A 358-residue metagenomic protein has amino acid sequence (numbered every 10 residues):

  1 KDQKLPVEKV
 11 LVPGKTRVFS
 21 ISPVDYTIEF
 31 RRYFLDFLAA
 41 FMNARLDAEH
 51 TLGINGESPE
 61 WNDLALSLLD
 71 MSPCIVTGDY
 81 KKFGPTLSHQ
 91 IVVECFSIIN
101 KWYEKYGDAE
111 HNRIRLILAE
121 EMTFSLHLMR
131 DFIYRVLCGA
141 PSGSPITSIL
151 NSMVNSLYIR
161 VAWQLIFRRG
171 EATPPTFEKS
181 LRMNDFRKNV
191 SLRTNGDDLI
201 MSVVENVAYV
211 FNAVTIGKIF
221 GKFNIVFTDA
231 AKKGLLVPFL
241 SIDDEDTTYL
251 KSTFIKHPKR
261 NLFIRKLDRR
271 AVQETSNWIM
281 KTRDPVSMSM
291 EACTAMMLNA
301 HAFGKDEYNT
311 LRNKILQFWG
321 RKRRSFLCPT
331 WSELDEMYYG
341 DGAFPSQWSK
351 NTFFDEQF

Functional and structural regions predicted by a protein language model:
K1-K15, E60-D70, R113-I133: Reverse-transcriptase-like RNA-dependent polymerase core
D2, Y80, S252: Residues immediately flanking
E8-K9, M42, P85-S88, V92-C95 (+6 more regions): Short helix/loop capping segments that flank catalytic or ligand/cofactor-binding pockets
V18, S22, Y26-P85, R160-N184: Active-site-proximal segment of RNA-dependent polymerases
F19-S20, I75-G78, N195, T228-A231 (+1 more regions): A structural signal for short, well-ordered beta-strand segments and their strand-loop junctions that often border
H50-G56, K105-A119, P174-S180, N224-L240: A generic structural motif
M71-N195, I200-V210, V214, D246: Conserved polymerase palm-domain catalytic core
Y134, C138, R168, N206-A231 (+1 more regions): Active-site and adjacent loop segments of nucleotide-processing enzymes that use two-metal-ion phosphate chemistry
